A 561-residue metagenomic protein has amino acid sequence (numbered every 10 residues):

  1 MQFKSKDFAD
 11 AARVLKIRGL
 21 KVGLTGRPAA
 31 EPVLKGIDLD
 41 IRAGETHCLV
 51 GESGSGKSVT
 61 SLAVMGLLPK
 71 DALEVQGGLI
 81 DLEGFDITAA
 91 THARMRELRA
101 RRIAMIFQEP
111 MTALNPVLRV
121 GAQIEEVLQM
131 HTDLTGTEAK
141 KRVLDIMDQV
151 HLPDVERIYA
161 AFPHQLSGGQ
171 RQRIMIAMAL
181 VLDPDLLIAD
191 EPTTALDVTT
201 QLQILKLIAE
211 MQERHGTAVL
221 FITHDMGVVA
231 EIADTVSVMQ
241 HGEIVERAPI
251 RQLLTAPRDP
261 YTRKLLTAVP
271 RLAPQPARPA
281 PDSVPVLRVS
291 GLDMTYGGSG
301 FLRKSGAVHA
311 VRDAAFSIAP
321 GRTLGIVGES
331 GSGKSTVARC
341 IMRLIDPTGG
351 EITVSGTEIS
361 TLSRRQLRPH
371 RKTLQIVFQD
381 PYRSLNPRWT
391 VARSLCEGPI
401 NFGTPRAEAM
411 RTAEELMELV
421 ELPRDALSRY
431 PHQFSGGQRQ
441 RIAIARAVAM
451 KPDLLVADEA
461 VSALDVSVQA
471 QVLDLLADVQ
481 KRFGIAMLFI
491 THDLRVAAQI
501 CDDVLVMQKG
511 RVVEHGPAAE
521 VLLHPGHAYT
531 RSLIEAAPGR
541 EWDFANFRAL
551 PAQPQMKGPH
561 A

Functional and structural regions predicted by a protein language model:
M1-A561: ABC transporter nucleotide-binding domains
